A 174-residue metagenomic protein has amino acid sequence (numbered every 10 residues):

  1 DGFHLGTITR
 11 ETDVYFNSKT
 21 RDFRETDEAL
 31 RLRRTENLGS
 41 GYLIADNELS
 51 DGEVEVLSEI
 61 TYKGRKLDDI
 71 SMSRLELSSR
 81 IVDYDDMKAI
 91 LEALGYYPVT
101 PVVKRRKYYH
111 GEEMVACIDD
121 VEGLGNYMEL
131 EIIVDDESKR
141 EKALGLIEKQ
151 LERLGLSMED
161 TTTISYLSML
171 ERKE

Functional and structural regions predicted by a protein language model:
D1-E113, S157-E174: N-terminal strand-loop-strand beta-hairpin
R34, D119-G123: Short beta-strand elements
K63, G123-E129: Residues forming anionic-ligand binding surfaces in small-molecule and nucleic-acid pockets of primarily soluble enzymes
I70-R74, E129, R140-E141: A short, polar/proline- and glycine-enriched secondary-structure boundary/capping micro-motif
E113-D119: Short glycine-rich, acidic/polar surface loops and turns
I132-S138: A generic structural motif
S138-T162: Mixed-charge, glycine-accented linear interaction segment located at domain edges/termini
